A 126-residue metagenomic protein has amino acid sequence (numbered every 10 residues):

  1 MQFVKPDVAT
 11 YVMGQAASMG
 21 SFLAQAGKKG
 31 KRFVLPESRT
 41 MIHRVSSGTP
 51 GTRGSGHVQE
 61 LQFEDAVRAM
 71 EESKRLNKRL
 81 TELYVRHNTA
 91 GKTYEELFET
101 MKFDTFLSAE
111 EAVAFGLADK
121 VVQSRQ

Functional and structural regions predicted by a protein language model:
M1-G54: Glycine-rich beta-to-alpha active-site loop
Q2, Q15, Q25, Q59-Q62 (+1 more regions): Residue-identity detector for glutamine
T49-R125: Charged, glycine-interspersed solvent-exposed loop segments at helix/strand-loop junctions that cap or gate access
